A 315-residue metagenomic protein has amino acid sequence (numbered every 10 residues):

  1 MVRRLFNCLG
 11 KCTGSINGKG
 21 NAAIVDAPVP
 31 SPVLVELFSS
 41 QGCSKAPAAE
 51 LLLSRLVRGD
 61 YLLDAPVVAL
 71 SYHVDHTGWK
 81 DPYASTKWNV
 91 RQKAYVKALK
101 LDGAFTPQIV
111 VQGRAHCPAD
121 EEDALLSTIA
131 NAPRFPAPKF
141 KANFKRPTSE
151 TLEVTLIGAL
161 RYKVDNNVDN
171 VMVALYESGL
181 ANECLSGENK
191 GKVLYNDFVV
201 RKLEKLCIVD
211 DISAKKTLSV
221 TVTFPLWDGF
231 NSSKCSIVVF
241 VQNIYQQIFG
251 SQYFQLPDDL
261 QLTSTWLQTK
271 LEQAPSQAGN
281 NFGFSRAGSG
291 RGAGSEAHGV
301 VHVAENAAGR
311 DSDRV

Functional and structural regions predicted by a protein language model:
V2-F105: Active-site-proximal cofactor/substrate-binding loop regions of enzyme domains
K80-G292, E296-N306, R310-V315: Short, conserved sequence motifs used for protein processing/export or organelle targeting and for catalysis
